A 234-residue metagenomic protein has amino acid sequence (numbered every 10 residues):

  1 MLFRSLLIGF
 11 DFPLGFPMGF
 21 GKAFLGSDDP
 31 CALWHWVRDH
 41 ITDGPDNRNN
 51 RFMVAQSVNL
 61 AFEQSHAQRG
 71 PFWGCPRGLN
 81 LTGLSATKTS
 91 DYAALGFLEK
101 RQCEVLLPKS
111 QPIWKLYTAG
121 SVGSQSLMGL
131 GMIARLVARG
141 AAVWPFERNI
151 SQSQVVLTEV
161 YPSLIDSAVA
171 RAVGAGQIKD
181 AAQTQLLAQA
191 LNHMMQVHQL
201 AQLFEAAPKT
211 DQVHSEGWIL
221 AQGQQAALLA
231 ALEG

Functional and structural regions predicted by a protein language model:
F3-L7, P13-G234: RNase H-like (RuvC/DEDD) metal-dependent nuclease/polynucleotide-processing core
